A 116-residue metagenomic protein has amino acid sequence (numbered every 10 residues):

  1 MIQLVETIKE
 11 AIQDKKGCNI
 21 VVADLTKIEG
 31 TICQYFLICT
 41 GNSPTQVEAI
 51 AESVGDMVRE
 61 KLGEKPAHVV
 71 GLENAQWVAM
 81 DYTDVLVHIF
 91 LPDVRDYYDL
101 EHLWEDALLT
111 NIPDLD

Functional and structural regions predicted by a protein language model:
M1-I32, T40-V78, P92-V94, L103-D116: Polybasic/polar functional segments that serve as interface/processing modules
Q34, D84: Conserved acidic residues
M80-Y82: Active-site beta-strand termini and strand-to-loop segments that position acidic
Y97-Y98: Glycine/threonine-rich flexible loop motifs
